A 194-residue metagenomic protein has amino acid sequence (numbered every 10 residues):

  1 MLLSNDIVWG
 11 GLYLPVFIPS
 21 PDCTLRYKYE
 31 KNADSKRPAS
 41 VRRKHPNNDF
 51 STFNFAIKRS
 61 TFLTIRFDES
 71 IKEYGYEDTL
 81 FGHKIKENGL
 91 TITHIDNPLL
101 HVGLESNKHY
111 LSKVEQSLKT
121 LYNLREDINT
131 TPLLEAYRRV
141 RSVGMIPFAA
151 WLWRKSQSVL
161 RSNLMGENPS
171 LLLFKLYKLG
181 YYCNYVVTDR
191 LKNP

Functional and structural regions predicted by a protein language model:
M1-R26: Conserved donor NDP-sugar-binding/catalytic core segment of glycosyltransferases
G10-G11, Y27-N48: Short, flexible, basic/aromatic active-site loop/helix in glycosyltransferases
P15, L63, K72, L100: Nucleotide phosphate-binding site architecture
T24-Y29, Y110-K113: Short, hinge-like loop/turn segments at secondary-structure boundaries
D49-R66: Conserved nucleotide-sugar donor-binding and metal-coordinating catalytic region shared by glycosyltransferases
E73-F81: Acidic donor-binding loop at a coil-to-helix junction in glycosyltransferase catalytic cores that engages
N88-S112, S117-R125: Active-site donor/metal-binding and catalytic loop motifs of nucleotide-sugar-dependent glycosylation enzymes
Q116, T131-P194: Non-catalytic, C-terminal membrane-associated alpha-helical segments of glycosyltransferases
